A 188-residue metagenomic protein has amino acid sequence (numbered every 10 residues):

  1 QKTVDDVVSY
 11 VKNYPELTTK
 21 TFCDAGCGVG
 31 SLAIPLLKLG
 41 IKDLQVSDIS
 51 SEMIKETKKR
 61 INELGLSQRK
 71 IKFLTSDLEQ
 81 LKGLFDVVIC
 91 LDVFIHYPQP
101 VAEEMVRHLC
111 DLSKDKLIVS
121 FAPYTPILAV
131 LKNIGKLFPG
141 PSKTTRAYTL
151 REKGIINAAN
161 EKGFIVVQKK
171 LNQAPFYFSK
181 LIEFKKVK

Functional and structural regions predicted by a protein language model:
Q1-P15, C23, V29-L81, P100-E104 (+2 more regions): Class I (Rossmann-like) S-adenosyl-L-methionine-dependent methyltransferase catalytic domain, capturing the SAM-binding
T19: Phosphate-coordination loops involved in phosphoryl transfer and adenosine-cofactor binding
I89: A conserved beta-strand element that flanks and buttresses the S-adenosyl-L-methionine
D92-V93: Short catalytic micro-motifs in class I SAM-dependent methyltransferases
L112-K116: Short glycine-dipeptide loop
